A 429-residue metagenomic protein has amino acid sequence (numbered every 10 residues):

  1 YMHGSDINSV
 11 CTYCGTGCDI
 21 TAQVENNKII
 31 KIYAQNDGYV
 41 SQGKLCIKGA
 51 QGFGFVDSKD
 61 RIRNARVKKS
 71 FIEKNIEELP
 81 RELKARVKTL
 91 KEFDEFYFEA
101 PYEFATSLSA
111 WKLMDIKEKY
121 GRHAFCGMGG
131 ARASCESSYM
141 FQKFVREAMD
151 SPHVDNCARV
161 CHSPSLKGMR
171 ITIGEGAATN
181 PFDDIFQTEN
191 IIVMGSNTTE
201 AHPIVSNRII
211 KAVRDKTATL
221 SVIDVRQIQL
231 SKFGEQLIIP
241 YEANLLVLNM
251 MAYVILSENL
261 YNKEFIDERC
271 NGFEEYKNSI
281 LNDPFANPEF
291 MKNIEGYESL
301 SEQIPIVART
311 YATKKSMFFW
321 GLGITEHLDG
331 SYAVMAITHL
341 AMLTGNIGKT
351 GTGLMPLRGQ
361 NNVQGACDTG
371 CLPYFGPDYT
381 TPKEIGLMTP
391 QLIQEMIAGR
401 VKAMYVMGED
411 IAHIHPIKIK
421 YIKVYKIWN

Functional and structural regions predicted by a protein language model:
Y1-L260, E268-G272, Y276-N282, M407-G408: N-terminal export/assembly segments and adjacent metallocofactor-ligating motifs of anaerobic energy-metabolism
E73, V160-K349, L357-N429: Non-catalytic alpha/beta scaffold blocks inside enzyme catalytic domains
S107-D150, L322-D368: A short, flexible N-terminal coil/short beta segment enriched in small residues
